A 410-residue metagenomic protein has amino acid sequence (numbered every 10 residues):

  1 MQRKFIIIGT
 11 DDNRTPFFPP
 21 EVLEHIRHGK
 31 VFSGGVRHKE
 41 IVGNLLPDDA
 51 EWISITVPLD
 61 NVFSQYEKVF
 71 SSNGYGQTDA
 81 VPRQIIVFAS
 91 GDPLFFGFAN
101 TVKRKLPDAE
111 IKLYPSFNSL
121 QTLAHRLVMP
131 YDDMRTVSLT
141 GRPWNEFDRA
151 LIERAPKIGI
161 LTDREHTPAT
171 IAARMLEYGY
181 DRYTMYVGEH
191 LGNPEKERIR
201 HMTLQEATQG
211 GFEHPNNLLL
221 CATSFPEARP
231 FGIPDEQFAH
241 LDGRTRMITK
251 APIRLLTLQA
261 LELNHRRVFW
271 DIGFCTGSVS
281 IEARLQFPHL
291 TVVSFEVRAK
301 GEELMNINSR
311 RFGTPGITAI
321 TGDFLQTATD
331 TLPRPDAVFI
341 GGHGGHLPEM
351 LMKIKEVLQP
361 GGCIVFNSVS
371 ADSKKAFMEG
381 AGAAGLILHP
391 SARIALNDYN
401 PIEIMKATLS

Functional and structural regions predicted by a protein language model:
M1-K112, Q121, H289-V292, E296 (+1 more regions): Class I S-adenosyl-L-methionine
Q2-I7, P20-E21, Y75, I85 (+1 more regions): A contiguous loop/helix-start segment that scaffolds small-molecule binding in enzyme catalytic cores
N13-R14, S90-A155, T321, L325 (+3 more regions): Class I SAM-dependent methyltransferase SAM-binding "motif I" and its flanking Rossmann-like core
L218-T223, L396-S410: Core SAM-dependent methyltransferase catalytic element
R266-C275: Conserved class I S-adenosyl-L-methionine
T276-P288: Conserved SAM-binding loop of SAM-dependent methyltransferases across substrates and taxa, primarily the Class I
V297, T318-N397: S-adenosylmethionine
M305-N306: Conserved SAM-binding loop
